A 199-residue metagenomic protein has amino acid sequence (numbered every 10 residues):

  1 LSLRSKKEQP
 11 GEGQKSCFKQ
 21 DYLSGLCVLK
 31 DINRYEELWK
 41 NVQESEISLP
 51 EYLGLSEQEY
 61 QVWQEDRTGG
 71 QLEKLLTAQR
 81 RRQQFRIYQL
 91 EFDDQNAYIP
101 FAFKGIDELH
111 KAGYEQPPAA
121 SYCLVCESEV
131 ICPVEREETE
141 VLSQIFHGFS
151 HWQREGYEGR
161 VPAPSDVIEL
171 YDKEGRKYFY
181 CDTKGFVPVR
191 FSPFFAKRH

Functional and structural regions predicted by a protein language model:
F18-Q79: Amphipathic alpha-helical packing elements
V28, E44, F92-P100, K177-F179: Short, surface-exposed beta-strand/loop "edge" segments at domain boundaries and coil↔beta transitions
W63-E73, E158-F195: Short, compact, well-ordered microdomains
E73-Q83, F194-K197: Low-complexity, Pro/Thr/Ser/Gly/Ala-rich linker/spacer regions in secreted, extracellular modular proteins
R80-R136: Extended boundary segments
A112-E169: Short, conserved turn/kink motifs that form compact alpha/beta structural patches or helix kinks used as
